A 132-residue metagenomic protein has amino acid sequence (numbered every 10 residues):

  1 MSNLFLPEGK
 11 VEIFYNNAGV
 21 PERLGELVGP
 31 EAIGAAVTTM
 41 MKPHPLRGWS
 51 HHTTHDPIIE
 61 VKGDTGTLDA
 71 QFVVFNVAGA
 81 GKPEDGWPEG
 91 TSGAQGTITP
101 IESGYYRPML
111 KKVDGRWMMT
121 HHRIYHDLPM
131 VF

Functional and structural regions predicted by a protein language model:
S2-N3, R116: Alpha-helix termination/capping residues and helix-transition junctions
N3-V77: A solvent-exposed, acidic/Ser-Thr-rich amphipathic alpha-helical stretch
L46-F132: A beta-strand edge to alpha-helix "cap/lid" segment located at domain peripheries
